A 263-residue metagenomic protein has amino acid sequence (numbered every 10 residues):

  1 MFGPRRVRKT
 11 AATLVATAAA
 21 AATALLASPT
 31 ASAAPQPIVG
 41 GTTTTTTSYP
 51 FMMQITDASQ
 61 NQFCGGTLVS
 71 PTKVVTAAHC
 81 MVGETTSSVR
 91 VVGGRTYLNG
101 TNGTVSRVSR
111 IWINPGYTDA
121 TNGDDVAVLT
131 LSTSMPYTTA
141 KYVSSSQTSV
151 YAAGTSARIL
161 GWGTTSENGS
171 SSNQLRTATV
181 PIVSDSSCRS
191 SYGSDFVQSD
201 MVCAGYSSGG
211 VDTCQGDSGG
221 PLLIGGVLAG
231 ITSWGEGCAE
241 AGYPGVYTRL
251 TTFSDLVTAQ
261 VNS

Functional and structural regions predicted by a protein language model:
M1-V75, G83-E84, S88-R95, I111 (+1 more regions): Protease-domain processing segments flanking chymotrypsin-fold serine proteases, especially trypsin-like
P35-I38, M52-A58, N168-G169, Q174-S263: Extracellular trypsin-like serine protease catalytic domains
V39-T46, Y117-D119, S149-Y151, S170 (+1 more regions): Conserved, non-catalytic sequence blocks in retroelement Pol enzymes and Pol-derived host proteins
T42, T56-S59, T76-H79, E84 (+8 more regions): Sec/Tat-exported extracytoplasmic proteins
F51, F63-G65, S70, V74 (+4 more regions): Structural detector for hydrophobic anchor residues on beta-strands
K73-A78, G154-T165, P221-G237: Active-site-proximal beta-strands of protease catalytic cores
Y97, S106-R107, I111, N122-S132 (+2 more regions): Chymotrypsin/trypsin-fold serine protease catalytic domain
